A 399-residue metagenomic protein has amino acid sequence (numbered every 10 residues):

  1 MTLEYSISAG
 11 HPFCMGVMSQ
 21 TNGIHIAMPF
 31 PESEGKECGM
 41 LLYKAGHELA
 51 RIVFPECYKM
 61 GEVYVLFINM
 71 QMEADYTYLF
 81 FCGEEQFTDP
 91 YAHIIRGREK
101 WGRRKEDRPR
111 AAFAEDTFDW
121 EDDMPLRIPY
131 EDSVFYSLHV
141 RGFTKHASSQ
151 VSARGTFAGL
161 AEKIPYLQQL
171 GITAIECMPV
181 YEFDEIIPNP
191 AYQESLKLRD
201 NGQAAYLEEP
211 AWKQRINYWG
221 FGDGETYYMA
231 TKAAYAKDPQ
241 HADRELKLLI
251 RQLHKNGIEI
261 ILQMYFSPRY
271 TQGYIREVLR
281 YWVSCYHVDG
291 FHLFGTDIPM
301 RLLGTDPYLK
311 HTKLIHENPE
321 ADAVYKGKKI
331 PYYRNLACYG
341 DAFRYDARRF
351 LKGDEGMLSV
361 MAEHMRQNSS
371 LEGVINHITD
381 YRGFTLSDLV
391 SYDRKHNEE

Functional and structural regions predicted by a protein language model:
M1-G23, Y58-S137, K145-S149: The feature marks proteins involved in alpha-glucan
H25-P31: Short edge beta-strand/loop segments characteristic of extracellular beta-sandwich folds
M28, L138, L167, C177 (+3 more regions): Conserved, mostly hydrophobic/aromatic
G102-D107, A112, H287, M300-E399: Conserved alpha/beta catalytic core and glycan-binding cleft of carbohydrate-active enzymes
A114-M178, E182-F183, G220-F221: An acidic-aromatic substrate-binding cleft motif
V134-Y136, I175-C177, I260-L262, F291 (+2 more regions): Hydrophobic faces of well-ordered beta-strands that scaffold small-molecule active sites in alpha/beta enzyme cores
S149-T156, I187-K255, F266-C285, H396-E399: Aromatic- and acidic-residue-enriched carbohydrate-binding clefts of CAZyme catalytic domains
R244-Y325: Active-site neighborhood of glycoside hydrolase catalytic domains
